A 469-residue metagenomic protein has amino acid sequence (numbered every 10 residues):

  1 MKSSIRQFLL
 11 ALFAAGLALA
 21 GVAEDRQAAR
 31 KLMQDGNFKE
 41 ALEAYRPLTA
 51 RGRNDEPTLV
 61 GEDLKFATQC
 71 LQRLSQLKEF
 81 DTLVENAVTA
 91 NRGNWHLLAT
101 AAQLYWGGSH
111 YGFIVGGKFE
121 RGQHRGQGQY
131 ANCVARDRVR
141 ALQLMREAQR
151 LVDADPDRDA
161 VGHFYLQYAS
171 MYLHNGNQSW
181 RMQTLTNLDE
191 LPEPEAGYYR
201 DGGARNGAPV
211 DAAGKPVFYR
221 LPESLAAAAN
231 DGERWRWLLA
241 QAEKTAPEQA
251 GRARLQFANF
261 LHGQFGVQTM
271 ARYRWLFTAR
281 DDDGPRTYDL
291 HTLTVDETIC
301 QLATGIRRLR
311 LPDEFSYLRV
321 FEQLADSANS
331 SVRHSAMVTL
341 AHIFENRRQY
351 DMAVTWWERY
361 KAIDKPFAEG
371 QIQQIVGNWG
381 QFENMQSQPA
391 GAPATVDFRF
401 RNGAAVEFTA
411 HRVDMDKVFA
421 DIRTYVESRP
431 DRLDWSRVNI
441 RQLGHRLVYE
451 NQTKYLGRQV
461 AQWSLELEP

Functional and structural regions predicted by a protein language model:
M1-L9: Bacterial N-terminal signal peptides that target proteins for export
L12-A20: Hydrophobic h-region of N-terminal signal peptides that target proteins for export in Gram-negative bacteria
L19-A44, L48-D55, L59-G61, K65-A67 (+1 more regions): N-terminal, cleavable Sec-dependent signal peptides of secreted/periplasmic/extracellular proteins
